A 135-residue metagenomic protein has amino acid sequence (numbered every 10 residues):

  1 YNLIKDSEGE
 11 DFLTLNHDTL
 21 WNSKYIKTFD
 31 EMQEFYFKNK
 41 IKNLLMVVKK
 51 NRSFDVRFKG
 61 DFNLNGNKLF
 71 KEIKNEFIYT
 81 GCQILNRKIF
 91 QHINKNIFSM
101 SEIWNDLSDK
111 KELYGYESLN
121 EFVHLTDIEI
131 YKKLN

Functional and structural regions predicted by a protein language model:
Y1-D11: Active-site nucleotide-sugar/metal-binding loop of Leloir-type enzymes
L3, G60, I130-K132: Short low-complexity, flexible loop/linker segments enriched in glycine and/or proline with clustered acidic
G9, K40-I41: Short, high-confidence coil segments that cap the C-terminus of an alpha-helix and link into the following beta-strand
F12-L13, L20-Q33, F37, K50-F54 (+1 more regions): Catalytic-core segments of class I nucleotidyltransferases/pyrophosphorylases that form NMP-activated intermediates
N43-D61: Short beta-strand-to-loop element that shapes/binds the nucleotide-sugar donor at the catalytic cleft/hinge
